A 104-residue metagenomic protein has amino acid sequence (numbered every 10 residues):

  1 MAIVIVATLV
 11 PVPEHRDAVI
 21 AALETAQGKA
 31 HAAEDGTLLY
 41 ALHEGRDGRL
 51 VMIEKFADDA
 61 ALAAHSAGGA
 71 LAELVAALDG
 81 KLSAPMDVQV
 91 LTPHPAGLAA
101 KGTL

Functional and structural regions predicted by a protein language model:
A2, A41-G48, L74-L104: Glycine-rich beta-strand-turn "strand-cap" elements at beta-sheet edges
I3-L9: Active-site-flanking beta-strand signature of metal-NTP-handling nucleotidyl enzymes and homologous cyclase-like
I5, G36, R46: Exposed loop/turn and edge beta-strand positions of beta-sandwich/beta-sheet ligand-binding modules
V10-I20: Short, surface-exposed ligand-recognition loops at beta-strand->loop->(often short) alpha-helix junctions that present
V12-E14, G45, A57-D59: Short coil/turn motifs at secondary-structure junctions
I20-A21, A41: Short, 15-30-residue, compositionally biased linear elements with alpha-helical propensity or flexible coil
T25-L39, K55-Q89: An amphipathic, aromatic/His-enriched active-site/gating alpha helix that lines ligand/cofactor pockets
